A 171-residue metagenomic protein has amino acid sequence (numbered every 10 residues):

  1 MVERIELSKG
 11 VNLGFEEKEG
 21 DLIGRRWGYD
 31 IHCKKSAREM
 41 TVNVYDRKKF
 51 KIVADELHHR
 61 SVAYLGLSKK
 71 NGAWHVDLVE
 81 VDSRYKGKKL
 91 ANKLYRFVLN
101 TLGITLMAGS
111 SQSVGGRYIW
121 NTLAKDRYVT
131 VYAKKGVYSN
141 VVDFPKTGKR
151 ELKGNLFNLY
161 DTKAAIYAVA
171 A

Functional and structural regions predicted by a protein language model:
M1-K86, N92-A108, Q112-A171: Non-catalytic substrate-recognition and accessory regions of acyl/acetyltransferase enzymes
